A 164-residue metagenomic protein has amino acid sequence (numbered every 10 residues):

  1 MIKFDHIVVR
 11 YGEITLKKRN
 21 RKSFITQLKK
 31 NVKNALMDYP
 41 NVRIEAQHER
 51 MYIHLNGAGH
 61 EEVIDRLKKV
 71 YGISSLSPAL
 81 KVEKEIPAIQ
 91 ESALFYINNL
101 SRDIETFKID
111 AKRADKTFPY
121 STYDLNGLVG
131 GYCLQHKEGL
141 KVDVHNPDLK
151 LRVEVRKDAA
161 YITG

Functional and structural regions predicted by a protein language model:
M1-G164: RNA-binding accessory domains that recognize and position tRNA/RNA substrates
